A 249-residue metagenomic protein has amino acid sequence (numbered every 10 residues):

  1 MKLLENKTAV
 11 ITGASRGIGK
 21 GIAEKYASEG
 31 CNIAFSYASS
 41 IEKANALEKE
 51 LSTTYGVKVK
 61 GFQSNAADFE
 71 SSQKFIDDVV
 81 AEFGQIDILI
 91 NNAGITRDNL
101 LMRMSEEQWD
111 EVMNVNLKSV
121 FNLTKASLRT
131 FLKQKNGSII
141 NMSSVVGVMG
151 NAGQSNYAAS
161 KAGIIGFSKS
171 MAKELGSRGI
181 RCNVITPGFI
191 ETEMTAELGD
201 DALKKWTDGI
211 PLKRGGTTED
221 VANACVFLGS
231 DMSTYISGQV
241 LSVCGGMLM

Functional and structural regions predicted by a protein language model:
T8, S15-G17: Conserved glycine-rich cofactor-binding loop
E29-A46: Conserved glycine-rich Rossmann-like NAD(P)H-binding loop of the short-chain dehydrogenase/reductase
L100-L101, S105-M113, T195, W206: Substrate-binding pocket helix/loop in short-chain dehydrogenase/reductase
T124, S160, S168: Active-site helix of classical SDR
R129, K173-S177, T234: Alpha-helical segment proximal to the catalytic Tyr-Lys
S144: Residue(s) in the substrate-gating loop at a strand-loop-helix junction that position the organic substrate next
V184, T207-M232, I236, V243-G245: C-terminal helical subdomain
